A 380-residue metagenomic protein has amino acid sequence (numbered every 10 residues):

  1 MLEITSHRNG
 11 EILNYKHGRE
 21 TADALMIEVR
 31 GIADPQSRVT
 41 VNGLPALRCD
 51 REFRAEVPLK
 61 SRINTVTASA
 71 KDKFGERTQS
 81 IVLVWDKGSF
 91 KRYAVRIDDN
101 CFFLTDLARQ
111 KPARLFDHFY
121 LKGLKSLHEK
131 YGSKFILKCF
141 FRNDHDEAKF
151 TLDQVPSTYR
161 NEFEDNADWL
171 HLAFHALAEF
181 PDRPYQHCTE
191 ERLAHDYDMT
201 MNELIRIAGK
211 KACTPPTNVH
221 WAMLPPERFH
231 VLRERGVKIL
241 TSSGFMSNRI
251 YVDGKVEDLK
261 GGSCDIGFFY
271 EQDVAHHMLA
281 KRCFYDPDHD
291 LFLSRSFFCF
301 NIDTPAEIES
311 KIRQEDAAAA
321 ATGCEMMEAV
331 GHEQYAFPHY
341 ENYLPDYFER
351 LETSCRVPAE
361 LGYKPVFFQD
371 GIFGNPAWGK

Functional and structural regions predicted by a protein language model:
L2, S6-G10, M26-W85: Long, low-complexity serine/threonine/glycine- and acidic-rich segments characteristic of extracellular
I12-A24: Short, solvent-exposed loop/linker segments at the N-terminal edge of repeated beta-sheet extracellular domains
I81-E162, C213: Active-site beta->alpha N-cap acidic-glycine motif
D98-N100, F140-R142, L177, V219-A222 (+3 more regions): An acidic- and aromatic-residue-enriched active-site/binding cleft used to recognize and process polar
K111-L124, K149-R160, E190-N202, P305-D316 (+1 more regions): Well-ordered, non-membrane alpha-helical segments in soluble/globular domains
G132-E227, N248-V252, C324-F337: Metal-dependent polysaccharide deacetylase catalytic core of the NodB/CE4 family, i.e., the active-site-bearing domain
E147-T151, K211-A212, W221-E325: Active-site-adjacent pocket scaffolds in enzyme catalytic domains
I239-G244, G323-K380: C-terminal domain-boundary segment and adjacent tail
